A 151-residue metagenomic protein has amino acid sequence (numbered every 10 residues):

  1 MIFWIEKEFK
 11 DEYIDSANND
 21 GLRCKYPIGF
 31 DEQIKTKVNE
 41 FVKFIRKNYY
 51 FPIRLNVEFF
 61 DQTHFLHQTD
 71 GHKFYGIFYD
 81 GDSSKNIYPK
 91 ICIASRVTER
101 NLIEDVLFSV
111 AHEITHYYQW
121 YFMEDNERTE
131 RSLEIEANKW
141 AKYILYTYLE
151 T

Functional and structural regions predicted by a protein language model:
M1-G81: A metal-dependent hydrolase signature that marks the N-terminal structural subdomain at the beginning of catalytic folds
T63-I103, Y117: Active-site scaffold of zinc-dependent metalloenzymes
D80, Q119, A141-L145: Generic helix-packing signal
I103-L107, L133: Alpha-helical scaffolds flanking conserved acidic
L107-F108, K142: An amphipathic alpha-helix signature
F108-Y121: Active-site recognition of the HExxH zinc-binding catalytic motif
W120-R128: Substrate-binding clefts and substrate-entry loops adjacent to catalytic sites of polymer-processing enzymes acting on
R128-T151: Post-HExxH zinc-binding segment in Zn-dependent metallohydrolases
